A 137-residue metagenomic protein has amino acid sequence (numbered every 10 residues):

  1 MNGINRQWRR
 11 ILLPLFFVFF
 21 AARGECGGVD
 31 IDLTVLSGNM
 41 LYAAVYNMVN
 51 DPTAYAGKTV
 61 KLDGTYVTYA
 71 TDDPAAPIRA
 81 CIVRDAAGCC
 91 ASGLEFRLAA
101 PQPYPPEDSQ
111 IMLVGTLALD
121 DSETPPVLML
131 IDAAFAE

Functional and structural regions predicted by a protein language model:
I4-L12: Bacterial N-terminal signal peptides that target proteins for export
P14-F20: Bacterial N-terminal signal peptides
A21-E137: OB-fold and OB-like single-stranded nucleic-acid-recognition modules and their adjacent interaction interfaces
